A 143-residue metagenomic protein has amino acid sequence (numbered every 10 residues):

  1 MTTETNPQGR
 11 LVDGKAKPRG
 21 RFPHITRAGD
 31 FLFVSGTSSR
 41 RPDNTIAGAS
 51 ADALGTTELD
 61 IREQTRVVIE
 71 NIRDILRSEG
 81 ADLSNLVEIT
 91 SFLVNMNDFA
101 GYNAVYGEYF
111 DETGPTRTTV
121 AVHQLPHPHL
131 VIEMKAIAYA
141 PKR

Functional and structural regions predicted by a protein language model:
M1-E70, D74-V87, L93-R143: N-terminal presequence-like segments and the immediate start of the first folded domain
